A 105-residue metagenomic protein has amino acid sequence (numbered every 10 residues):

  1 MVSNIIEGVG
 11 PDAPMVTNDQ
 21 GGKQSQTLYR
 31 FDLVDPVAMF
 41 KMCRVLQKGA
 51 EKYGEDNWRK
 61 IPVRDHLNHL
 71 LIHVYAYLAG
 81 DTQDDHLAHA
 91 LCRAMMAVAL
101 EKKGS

Functional and structural regions predicted by a protein language model:
M1-S105: Intrinsically disordered, low-complexity regulatory regions that flank transcription factor DNA-binding cores
